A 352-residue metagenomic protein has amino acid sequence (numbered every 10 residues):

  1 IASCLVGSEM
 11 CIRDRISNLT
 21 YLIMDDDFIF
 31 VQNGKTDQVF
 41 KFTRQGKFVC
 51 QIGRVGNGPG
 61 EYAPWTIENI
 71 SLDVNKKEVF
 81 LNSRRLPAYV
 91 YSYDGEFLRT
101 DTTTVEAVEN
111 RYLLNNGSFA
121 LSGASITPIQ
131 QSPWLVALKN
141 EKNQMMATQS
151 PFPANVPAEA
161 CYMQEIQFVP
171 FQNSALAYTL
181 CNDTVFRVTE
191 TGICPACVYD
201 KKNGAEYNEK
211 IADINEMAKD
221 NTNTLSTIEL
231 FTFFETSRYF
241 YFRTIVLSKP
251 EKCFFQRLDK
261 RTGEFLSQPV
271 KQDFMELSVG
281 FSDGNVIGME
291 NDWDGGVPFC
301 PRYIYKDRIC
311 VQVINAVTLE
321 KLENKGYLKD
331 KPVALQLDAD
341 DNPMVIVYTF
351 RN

Functional and structural regions predicted by a protein language model:
I1-G7, I12: Single conserved hydrophobic/aromatic residue that forms the stacking wall/gate of nucleotide- or nucleobase-binding
R13-T20, Q38, K47-K76: Blade-loop segments of beta-propeller domains
S17-Y21, A63-I70, E106-L114, A158-Q167 (+2 more regions): Repeated scaffold domains used in trafficking and secretory/extracellular systems, primarily beta-propellers
D27-G34, S71, K77-S83, G117-I129 (+5 more regions): Short beta-strand elements that form the blades of beta-propeller/WD-repeat-like and other beta-sheet-rich scaffold
G53-G60, T102-E109, F152-P157, Y199-A205 (+1 more regions): Short coil/turn segments at the loop-to-beta-strand junctions that recur within blades of beta-propeller repeat folds
A63-W65, N82-P133, A147-P157: Asp-box/WD-like beta-propeller blade repeats and closely related beta-sheet repeat scaffolds
A196-T222, T262-K306, E320: Conserved blade-ending motifs and adjacent loop-strand segments that build the rim/top face of beta-propeller domains
Y305-N352: Blade-level signature of beta-propeller repeat domains, shared across WD40, Kelch, NHL, RCC1 and BNR/Asp-box propellers
